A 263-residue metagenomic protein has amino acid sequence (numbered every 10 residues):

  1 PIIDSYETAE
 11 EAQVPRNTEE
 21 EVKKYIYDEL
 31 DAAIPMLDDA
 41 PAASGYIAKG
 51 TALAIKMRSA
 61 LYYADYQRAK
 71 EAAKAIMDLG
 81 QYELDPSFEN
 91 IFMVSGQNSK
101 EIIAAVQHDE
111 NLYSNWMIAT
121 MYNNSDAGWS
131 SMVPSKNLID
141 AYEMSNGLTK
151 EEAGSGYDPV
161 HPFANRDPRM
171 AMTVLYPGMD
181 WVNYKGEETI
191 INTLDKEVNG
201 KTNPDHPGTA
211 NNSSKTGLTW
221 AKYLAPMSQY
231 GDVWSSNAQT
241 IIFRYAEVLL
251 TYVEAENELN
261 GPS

Functional and structural regions predicted by a protein language model:
P1-I47, Y63-R68, A221-S263: Aromatic-anchored glycine-rich loop motif in surface-exposed flexible loops
A12-Q13, V94, M132, A153 (+5 more regions): Homeobox/homeodomain signature
K23, Y27, D31-I34, Y46-D205: An aromatic- and glycine-enriched ligand-binding surface/loop that stacks and positions planar moieties
P168-S263: C-terminal substrate/ligand-recognition segments
